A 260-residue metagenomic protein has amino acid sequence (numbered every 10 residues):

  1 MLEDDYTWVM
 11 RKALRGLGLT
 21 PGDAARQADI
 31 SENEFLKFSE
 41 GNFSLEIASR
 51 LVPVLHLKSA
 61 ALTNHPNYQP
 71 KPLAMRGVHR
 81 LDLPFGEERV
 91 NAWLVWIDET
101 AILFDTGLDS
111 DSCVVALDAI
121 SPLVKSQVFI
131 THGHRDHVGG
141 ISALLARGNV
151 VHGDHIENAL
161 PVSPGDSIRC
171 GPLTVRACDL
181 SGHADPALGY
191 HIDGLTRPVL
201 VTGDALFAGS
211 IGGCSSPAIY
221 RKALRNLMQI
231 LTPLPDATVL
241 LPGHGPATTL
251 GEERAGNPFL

Functional and structural regions predicted by a protein language model:
M1-L17: A short, Lys/Arg-rich alpha-helix, primarily the initiator
L17-E34: Short alpha-helical DNA-recognition segment
E46-A61: DNA major-groove recognition helix of helix-turn-helix/homeodomain DNA-binding modules
P70-D118, G189-G203, G209: Conserved beta-strand hairpin/beta-sheet module of binuclear metal-dependent hydrolase folds, prominently
L94, G165-L195: Core dinuclear metal-dependent hydrolase active-site scaffold
A101, D109, I120, A184-L260: Metallo-beta-lactamase
F104-T106, K125-H134, G140-I141, V150-H155 (+5 more regions): Active-site neighborhood of phospho(di)ester-bond hydrolases with catalytic His/Asp-centered motifs
D109-R176: Active-site HxH/HxHxD metal-binding segment of metal-dependent hydrolases
